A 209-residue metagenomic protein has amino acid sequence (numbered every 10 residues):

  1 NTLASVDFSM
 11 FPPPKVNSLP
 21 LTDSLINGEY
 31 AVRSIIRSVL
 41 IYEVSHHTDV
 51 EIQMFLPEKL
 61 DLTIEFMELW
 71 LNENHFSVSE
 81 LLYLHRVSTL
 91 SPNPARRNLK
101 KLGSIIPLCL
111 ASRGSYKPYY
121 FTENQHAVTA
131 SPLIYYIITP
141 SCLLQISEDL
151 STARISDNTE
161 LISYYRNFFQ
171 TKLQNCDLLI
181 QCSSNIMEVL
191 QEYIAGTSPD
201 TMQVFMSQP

Functional and structural regions predicted by a protein language model:
T2-H85, R166-P209: PLD-like (HKD) phosphodiesterase/transphosphatidyltransferase domain
A4, A31, A95, A111 (+3 more regions): A sequence-composition feature that detects small, non-aromatic residues
I26-R33, L60, A95-L99, I155-I162: Generic detection of long, well-ordered alpha-helical segments
M67, N93, N158-E160, N167-F168: Surface-exposed beta-strand edges and their flanking turn/coil or helix-capping segments
V87-T129: HKD-type phospholipase D/PLD-like phosphodiesterase module
S104-A111, I134-E148, F168-S183: A short, terminal or domain-edge coil/loop segment
G114-Y120, L144-T152, L179-A195: Short flexible/disordered coil segments
P118-L161: HKD (HxKxxxxD) catalytic microenvironment of the phospholipase D
